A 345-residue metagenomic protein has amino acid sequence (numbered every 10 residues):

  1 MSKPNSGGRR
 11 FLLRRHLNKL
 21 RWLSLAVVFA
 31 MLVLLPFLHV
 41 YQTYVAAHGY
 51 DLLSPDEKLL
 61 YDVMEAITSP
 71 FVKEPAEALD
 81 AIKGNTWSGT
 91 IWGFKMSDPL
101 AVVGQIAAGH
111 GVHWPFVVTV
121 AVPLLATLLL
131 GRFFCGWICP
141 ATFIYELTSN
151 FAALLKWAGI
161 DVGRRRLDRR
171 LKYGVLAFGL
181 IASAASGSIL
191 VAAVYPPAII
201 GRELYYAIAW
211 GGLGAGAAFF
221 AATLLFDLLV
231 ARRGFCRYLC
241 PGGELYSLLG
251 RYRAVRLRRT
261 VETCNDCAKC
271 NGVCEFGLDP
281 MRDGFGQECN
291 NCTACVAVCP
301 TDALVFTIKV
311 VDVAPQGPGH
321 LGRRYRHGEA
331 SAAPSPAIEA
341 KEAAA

Functional and structural regions predicted by a protein language model:
M1-G277, Q287, V296-A345: Non-ligating segments of multi-cofactor redox enzymes
R282-C292: Short linker/helix segments within small regulatory modules
